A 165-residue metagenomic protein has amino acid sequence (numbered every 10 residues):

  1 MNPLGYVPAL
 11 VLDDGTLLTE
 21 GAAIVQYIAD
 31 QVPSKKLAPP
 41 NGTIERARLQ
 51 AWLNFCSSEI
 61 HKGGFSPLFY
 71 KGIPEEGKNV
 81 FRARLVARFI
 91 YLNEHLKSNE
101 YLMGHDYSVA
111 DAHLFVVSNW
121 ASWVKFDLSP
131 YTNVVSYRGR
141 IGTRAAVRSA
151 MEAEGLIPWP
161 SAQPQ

Functional and structural regions predicted by a protein language model:
M1-F89, N93: GST-like domain detector, emphasizing the conserved glutathione-binding G-site in the N-terminal thioredoxin-like
A23, N133, A146: Residue-level recognition of oxygen-bearing side chains
P33, K97-S98, T143: The C-terminal cap of the DNA-recognition helix in HTH/winged-HTH DNA-binding domains, marking the helix-to-coil
G64-F65, L102-P130, V135-T143, M151: GST superfamily/GST-like fold recognition
F65, E94-K97, A146, E152: Charged/polar positions within long, soluble alpha-helices
F89-M103: Hydrophobic alpha-helical bundle segments that form small-molecule/ligand-binding pockets
A150-Q165: Terminal-tail/helix-coil boundary detector
